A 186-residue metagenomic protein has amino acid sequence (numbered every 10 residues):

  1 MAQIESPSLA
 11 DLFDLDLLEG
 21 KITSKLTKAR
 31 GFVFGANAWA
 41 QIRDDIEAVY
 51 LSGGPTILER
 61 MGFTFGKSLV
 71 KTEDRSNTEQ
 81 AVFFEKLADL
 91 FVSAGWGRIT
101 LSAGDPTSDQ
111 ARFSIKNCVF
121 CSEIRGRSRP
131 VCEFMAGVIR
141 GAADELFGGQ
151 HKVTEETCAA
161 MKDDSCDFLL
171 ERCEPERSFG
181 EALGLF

Functional and structural regions predicted by a protein language model:
M1-E133, K152, T157-F186: N-terminal accessory segment detector
C132-G148: Active-site helix/loop of acyl-thioester processing domains in fatty-acid/polyketide metabolism, spanning hotdog-fold
